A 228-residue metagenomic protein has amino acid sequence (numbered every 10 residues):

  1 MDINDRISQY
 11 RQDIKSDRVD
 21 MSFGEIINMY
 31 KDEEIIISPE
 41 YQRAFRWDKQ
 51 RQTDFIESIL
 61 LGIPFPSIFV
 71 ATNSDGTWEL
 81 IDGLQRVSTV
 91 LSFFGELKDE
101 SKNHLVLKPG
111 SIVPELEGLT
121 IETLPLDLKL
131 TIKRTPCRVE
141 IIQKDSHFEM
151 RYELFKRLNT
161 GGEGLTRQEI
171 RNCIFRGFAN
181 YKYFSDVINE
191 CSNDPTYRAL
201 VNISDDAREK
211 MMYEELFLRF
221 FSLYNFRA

Functional and structural regions predicted by a protein language model:
D2-D20, G24-E25, P39-A228: Basic- and aromatic-enriched surface patches that contact anionic nucleotides/nucleic acids
D32-E40: A short, surface-exposed helix-loop junction/capping segment
